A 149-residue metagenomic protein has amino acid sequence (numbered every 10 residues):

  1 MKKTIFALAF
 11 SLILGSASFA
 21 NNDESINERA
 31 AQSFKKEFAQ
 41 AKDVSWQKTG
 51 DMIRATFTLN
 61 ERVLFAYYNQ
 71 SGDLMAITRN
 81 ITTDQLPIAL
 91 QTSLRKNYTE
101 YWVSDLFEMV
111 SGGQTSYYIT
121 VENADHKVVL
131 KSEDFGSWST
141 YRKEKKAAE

Functional and structural regions predicted by a protein language model:
M1-S25, F34: Bacterial Sec-dependent N-terminal signal peptides
N21-E149: Interaction-mediating elements
